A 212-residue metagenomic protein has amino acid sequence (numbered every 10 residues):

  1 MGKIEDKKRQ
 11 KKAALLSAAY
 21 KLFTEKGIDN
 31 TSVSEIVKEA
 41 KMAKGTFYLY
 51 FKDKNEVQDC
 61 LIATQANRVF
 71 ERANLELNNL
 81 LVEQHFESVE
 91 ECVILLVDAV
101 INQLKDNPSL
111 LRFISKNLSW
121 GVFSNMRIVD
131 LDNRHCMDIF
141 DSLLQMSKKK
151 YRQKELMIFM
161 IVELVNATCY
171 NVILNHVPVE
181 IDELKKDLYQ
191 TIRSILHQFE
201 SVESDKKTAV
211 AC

Functional and structural regions predicted by a protein language model:
M1-Q10, E200-C212: N-terminal intrinsically disordered/low-complexity leader segments
I4, Q10-A14, A18, M157: N-terminal positioning helix adjacent to the helix-turn-helix/winged-helix DNA-binding module
A14, L22-E56, C60: Helix-turn-helix
F51, Q58-R72, I114: Alpha-helical DNA-contacting segments of helix-turn-helix folds
C60, L75-K105, I161: Hydrophobic alpha-helical connector segments
E71, E91, N102-S109, G121-K148 (+2 more regions): Amphipathic alpha-helical packing segments from all-alpha helical-bundle domains
E76-Q84, L111-L118, V172-H176: Secondary-structure edge/capping motif, primarily at the C-terminal ends of alpha-helices and the immediately following
R112, Q145-T191, F199, E203-T208: Hydrophobic/aromatic-rich alpha-helical bundle segments in the mid-to-C-terminal region
